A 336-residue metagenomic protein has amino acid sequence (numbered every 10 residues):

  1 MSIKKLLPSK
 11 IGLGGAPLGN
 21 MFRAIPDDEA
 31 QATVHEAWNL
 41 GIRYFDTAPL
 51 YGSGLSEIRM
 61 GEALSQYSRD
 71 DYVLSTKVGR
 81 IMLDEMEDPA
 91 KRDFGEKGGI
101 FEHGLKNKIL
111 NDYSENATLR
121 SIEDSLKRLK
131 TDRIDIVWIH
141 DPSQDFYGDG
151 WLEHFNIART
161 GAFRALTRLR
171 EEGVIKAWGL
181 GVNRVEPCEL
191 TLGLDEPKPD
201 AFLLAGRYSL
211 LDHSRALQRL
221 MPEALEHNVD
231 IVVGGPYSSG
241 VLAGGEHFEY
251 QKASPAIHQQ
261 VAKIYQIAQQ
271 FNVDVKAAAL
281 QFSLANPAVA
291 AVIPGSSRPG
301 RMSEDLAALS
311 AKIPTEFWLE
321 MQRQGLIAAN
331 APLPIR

Functional and structural regions predicted by a protein language model:
M1-E85, P89-D93: N-terminal binding-site loop/beta-alpha segment at the start of enzyme catalytic domains that lines or forms
L7-I11, G41-R43, S68-Y72, T131-D135 (+4 more regions): Short, well-ordered coil/turn segments that N-cap beta-strands
L13, A30, F45, M60 (+8 more regions): Conserved, mostly hydrophobic/aromatic
A16-D28, H103-L119, G150-H154: Active-site mouth loops of central-metabolism enzymes
A24-A37, S114-R128, R184-L192: Short, acidic/polar
E29, P142-R336: Beta/alpha (TIM)-barrel catalytic core signal, keyed to glycine-rich beta->alpha loops juxtaposed to Asp/Glu that bind
E87-D135: Active-site gating/metal-coordination segments in enzymes
L126-G150: Active-site groove signature of glycoside hydrolases
